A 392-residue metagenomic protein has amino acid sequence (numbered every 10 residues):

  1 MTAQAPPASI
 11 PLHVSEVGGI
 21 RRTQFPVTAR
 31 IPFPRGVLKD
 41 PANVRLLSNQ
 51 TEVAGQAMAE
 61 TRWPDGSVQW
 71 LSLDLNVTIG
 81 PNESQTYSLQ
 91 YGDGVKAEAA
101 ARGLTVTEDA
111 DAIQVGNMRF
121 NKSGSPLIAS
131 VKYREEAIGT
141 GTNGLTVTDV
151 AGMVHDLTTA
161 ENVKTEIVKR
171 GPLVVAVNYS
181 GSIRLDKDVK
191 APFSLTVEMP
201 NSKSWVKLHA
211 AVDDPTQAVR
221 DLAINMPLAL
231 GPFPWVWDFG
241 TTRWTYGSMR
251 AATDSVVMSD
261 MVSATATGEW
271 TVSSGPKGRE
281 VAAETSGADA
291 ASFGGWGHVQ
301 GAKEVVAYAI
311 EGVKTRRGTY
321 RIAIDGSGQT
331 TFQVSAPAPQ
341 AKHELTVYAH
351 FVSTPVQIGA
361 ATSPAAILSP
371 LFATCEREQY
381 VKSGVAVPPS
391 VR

Functional and structural regions predicted by a protein language model:
P6-R21, H209-D213: Short beta-strand elements of extracellular/lumenal beta-sandwich folds
E16-A42, R220-A229: Surface-exposed beta-strand/loop patches in extracellular or lumenal glycoproteins
P41, R45-L71: Solvent-exposed beta-strand/loop surfaces of large extracellular or lumenal domains
T61-T86, S327-H343: A surface-exposed beta-strand-loop module
I79-G94, N117: Hydrophobic or amphipathic alpha-helical targeting/insertion segments
D93-G103, V352-A361: Short, Lys/Arg- and Gly-enriched loop/turn segments at beta-strand edges
A110-Q379: Beta-strand/loop-rich accessory regions of lumenal/periplasmic or secreted enzymes, predominantly carbohydrate-active
